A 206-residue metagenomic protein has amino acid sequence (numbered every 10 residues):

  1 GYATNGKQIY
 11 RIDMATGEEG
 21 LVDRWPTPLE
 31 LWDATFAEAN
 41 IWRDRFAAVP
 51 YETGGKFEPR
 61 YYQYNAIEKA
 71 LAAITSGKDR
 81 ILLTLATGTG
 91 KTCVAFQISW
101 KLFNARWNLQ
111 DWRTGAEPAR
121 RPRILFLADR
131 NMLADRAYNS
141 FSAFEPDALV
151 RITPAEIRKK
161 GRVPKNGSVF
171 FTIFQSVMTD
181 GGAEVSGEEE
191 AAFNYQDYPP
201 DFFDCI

Functional and structural regions predicted by a protein language model:
G1-R123, A128, M132, R136-A148 (+4 more regions): ATP-dependent helicase/translocase motor core
R151-T153: Phosphate/diphosphate-binding loops
A155-F170: Conserved motor-coupling elements within RecA-like helicase/translocase cores
